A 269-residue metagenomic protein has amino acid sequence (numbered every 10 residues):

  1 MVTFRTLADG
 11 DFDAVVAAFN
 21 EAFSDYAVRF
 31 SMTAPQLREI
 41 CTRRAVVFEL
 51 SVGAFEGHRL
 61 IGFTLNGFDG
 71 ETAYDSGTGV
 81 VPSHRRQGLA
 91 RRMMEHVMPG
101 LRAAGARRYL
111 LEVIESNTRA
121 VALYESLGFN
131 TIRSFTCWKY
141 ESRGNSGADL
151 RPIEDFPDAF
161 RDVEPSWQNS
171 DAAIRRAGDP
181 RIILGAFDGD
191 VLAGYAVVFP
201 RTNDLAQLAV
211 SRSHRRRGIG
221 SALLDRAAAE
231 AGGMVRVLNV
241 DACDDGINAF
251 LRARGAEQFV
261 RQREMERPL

Functional and structural regions predicted by a protein language model:
V2-A17, G147-R161: A short beta-loop-alpha structural element at the N-terminal edge of CoA-dependent acyl/N-acetyltransferase catalytic
N20, A27-L65, R161-G189: Active-site rim helix/loop that mediates acceptor-substrate recognition in acyltransferases
G53, R59-G67, Y74-G79, G185 (+1 more regions): Conserved beta-strand in the GNAT
V81, L111-A120, K139-R143, V237-A249 (+1 more regions): Conserved beta-strand-loop-alpha-helix junction that forms the acyl-donor binding cleft
H84, G88-H96, H214, G218-R226: Conserved acetyl-CoA pyrophosphate-binding loop and the N-cap/start of the following alpha-helix in GNAT-like
Q87, R91, R107, E115-R133 (+2 more regions): Conserved active-site alpha-helix within GNAT-family acetyltransferase domains
L101-E112, A231-C243, V260: Conserved GNAT acetyl-CoA-binding A-motif
L127-V197: Amide-forming acyltransferase catalytic core, primarily the GNAT-like/NAT-type and related acyltransferase folds
